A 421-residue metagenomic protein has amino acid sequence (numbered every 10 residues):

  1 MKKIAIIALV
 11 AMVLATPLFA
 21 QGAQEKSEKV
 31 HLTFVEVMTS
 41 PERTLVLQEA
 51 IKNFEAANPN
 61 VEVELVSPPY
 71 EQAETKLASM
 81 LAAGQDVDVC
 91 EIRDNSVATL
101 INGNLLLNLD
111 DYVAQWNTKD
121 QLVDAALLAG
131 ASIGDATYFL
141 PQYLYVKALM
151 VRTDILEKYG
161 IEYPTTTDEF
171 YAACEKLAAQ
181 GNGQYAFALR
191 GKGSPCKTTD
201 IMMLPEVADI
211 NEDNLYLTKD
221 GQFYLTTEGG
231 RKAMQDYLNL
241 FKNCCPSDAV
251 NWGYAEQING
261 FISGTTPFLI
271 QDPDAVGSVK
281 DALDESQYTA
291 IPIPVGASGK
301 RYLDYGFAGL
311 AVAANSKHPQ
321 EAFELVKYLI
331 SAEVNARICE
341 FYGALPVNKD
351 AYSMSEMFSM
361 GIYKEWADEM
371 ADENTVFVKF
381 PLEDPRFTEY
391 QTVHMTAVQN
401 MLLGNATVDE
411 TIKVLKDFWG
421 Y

Functional and structural regions predicted by a protein language model:
I6-L9, P17-L105, A114-D120, Y163 (+12 more regions): Conserved N-terminal structural module of periplasmic/extracytoplasmic solute-binding proteins
V37, V97, Q235-E321: Extracytoplasmic/periplasmic substrate-binding proteins
V46, K327-D350: Periplasmic-binding protein-like
P69, D94-K147, E162, Y171 (+5 more regions): Hinge/lid segment of periplasmic solute-binding proteins
M80, V87-D88, N117-I155, Y185-A186 (+2 more regions): A structural signal for short loop-to-beta-strand junctions that line the ligand-binding cleft of periplasmic/secreted
D110-V123, G191-S194, A208-K232, K280-L283 (+3 more regions): Short, solvent-exposed loop/beta-turn-alpha elements that line the ligand-binding surface or hinge of extracytoplasmic
C174-K176, K219-V250: Glycine-centered hinge/linker elements that transmit conformational signals in sensory and ligand-binding systems
D284, Y288-P292, E340-V393, N400 (+1 more regions): Long, aromatic- and glycine/proline-rich binding clefts that accommodate carbohydrate-like moieties
